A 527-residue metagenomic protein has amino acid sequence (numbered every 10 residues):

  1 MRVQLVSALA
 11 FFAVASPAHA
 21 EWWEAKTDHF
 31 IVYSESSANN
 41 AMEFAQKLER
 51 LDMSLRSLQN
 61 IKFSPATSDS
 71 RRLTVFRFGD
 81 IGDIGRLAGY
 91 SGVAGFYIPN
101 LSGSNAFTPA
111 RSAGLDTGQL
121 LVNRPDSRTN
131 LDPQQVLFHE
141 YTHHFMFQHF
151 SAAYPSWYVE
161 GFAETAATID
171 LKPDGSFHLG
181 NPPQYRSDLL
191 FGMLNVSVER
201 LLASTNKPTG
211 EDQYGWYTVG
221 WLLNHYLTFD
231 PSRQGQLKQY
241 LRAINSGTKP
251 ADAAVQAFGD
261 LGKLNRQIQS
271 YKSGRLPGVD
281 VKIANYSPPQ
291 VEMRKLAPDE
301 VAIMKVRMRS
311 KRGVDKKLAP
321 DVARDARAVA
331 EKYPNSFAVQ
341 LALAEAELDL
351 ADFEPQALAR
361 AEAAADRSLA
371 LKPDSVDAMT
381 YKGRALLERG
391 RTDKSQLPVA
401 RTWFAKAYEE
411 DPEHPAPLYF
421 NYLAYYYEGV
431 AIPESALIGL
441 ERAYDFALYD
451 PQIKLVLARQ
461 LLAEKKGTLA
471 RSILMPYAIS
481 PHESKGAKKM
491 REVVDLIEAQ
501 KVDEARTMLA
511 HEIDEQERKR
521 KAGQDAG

Functional and structural regions predicted by a protein language model:
A20-P155, A166, D170-K172, L202-G210 (+1 more regions): Juxtacatalytic substrate-recognition/specificity segment
F96-Q119, D132, F150-R294: Acidic/His/Gly-enriched intrinsically disordered linker/tail segments that often contain short helix/coil "MoRF-like"
E164, H225, E345, R384 (+3 more regions): Residue-level recognition of tetratricopeptide repeat
S246-G390, E413, L469-S472, A487-G527: Beta/coil-rich, acidic/histidine-enriched accessory regions frequently appended to metallopeptidases
V329, R367-S368, K406-A407, R442-A443 (+1 more regions): Canonical positions in the second alpha-helix
K332-Y333, L371, E410, D445-F446 (+1 more regions): Structural marker of alpha-solenoid helical repeat scaffolds
T402, L462, G467-K485: TPR/TPR-like (Sel1-like) alpha-helical repeat modules
L418-Y427, R459-A463, K485-E504: TPR/TPR-like alpha-solenoid helical repeat scaffolds
